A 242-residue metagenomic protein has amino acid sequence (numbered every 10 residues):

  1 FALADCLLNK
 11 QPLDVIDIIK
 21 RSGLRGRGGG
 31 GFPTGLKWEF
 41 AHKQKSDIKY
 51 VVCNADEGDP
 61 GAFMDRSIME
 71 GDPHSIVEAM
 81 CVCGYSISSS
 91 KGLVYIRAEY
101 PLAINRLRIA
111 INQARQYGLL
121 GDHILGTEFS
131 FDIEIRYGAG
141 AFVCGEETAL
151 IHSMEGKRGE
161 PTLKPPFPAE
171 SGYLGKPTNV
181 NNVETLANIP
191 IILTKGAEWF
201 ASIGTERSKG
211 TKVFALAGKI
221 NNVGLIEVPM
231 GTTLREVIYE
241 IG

Functional and structural regions predicted by a protein language model:
F1, C53-D65, P168-Y173, A215-I220: Gly-rich Lys/Arg/Thr-decorated short loops/hinges at beta-loop-alpha junctions or inter-strand turns that position
F1-R21, S89-V94, G210: Iron-sulfur (Fe-S) cluster-binding modules
K20-A41, C83, G140-H152, G156: Conserved phosphate/anionic-ligand binding catalytic regions in large, soluble enzymes, centered on
S22-S46, R66-D72, T194-W199, G204: Conserved alpha/beta core surface patches that mediate binding of polyanionic ligands
K45-N54: Short coil-to-beta-strand
D72-S86: Histidine-anchored nucleotide/phosphate-binding helix
A79-C81, G231-G242: Short amphipathic, charge-patterned alpha-helical segments
I104-M230, I241-G242: Hydrophobic alpha-helical positions that pack around
